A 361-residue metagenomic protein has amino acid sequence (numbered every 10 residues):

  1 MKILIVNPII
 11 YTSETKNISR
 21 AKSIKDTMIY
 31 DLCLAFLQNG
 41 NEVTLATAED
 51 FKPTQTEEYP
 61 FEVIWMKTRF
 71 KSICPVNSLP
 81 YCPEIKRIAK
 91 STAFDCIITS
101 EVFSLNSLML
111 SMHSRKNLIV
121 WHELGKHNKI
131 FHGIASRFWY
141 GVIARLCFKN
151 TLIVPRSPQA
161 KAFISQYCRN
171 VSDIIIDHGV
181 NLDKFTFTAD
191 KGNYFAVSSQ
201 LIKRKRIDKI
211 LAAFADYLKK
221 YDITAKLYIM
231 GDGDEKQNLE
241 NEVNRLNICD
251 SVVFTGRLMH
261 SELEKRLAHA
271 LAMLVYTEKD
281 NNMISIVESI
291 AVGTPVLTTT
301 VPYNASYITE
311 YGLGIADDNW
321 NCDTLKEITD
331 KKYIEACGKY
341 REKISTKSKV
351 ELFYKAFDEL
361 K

Functional and structural regions predicted by a protein language model:
M1-F51: N-terminal subdomain of nucleotide-sugar transferases
L4-V6, V154, T188-F214, Y228: Conserved donor-binding/catalytic core segment of Leloir-type glycosyltransferases
T27, Q200-L218, D234-E240: A conserved mid-protein helix/loop that constitutes part of the nucleotide-sugar donor-binding site
Y30-L32, A135-V154, A162, Y167: Membrane-proximal helix-turn-helix segments that form the acceptor-binding/catalytic region of lipid-linked
Q159, G179: Carbohydrate-associated surface elements
E240-L258: Nucleotide-activated donor-binding/catalytic signature segment of Leloir-type glycosyltransferases, i.e., the conserved
E278-K279: Aromatic "clamp/platform" in nucleotide-sugar-dependent glycosyltransferases that forms part of the donor/acceptor
P295-T298: Short hydrophobic beta-strand element within catalytic cores of glycosyltransferases and related nucleotide-activated
